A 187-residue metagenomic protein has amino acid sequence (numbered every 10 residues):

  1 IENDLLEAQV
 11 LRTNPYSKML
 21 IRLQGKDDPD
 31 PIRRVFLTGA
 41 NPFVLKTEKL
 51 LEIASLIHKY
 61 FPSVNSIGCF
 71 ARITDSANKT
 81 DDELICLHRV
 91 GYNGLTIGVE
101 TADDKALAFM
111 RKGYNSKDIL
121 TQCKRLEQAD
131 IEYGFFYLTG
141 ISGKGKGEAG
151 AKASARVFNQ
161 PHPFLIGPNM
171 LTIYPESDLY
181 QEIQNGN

Functional and structural regions predicted by a protein language model:
D4-Q128, E132: Conserved SAM/AdoMet-binding glycine-rich loop
G94, K117-L179: Conserved C-terminal portion of the radical SAM core fold that forms the substrate/S-adenosylmethionine-binding
Y180-N187: C-terminal accessory regions of radical SAM enzymes
